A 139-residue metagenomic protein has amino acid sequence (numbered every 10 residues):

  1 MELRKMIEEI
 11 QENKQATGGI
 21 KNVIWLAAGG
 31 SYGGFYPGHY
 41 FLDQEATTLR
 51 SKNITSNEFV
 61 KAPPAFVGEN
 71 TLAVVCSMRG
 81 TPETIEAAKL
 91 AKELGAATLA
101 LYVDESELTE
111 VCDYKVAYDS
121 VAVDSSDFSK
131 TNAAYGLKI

Functional and structural regions predicted by a protein language model:
E2-G19: A short, well-structured juxtamembrane/interface segment
G19-I139: Glycine-rich phosphate-binding loops that contact phosphosugars or nucleotide phosphates
